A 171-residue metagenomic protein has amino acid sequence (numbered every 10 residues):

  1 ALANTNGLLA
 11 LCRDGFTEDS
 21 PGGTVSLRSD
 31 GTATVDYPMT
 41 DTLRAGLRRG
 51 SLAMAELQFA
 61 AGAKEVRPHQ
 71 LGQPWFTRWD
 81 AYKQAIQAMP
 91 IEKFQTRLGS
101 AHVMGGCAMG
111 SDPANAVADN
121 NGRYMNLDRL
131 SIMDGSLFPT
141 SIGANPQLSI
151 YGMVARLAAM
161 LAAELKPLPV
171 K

Functional and structural regions predicted by a protein language model:
A1-S131, S136-F138, I142-G143, S149 (+1 more regions): FAD-dependent oxidoreductase catalytic-site/capping-region signature
